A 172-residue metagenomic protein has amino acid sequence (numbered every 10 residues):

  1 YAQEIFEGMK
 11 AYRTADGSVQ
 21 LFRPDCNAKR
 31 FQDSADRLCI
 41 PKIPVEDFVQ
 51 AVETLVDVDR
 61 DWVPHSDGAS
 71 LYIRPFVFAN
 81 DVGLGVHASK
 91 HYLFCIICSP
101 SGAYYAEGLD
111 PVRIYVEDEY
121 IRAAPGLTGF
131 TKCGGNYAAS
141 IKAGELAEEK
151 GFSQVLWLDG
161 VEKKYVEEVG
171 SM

Functional and structural regions predicted by a protein language model:
Y1-L55, F76, G83-M172: Helix-start/capping segments and mature chain N-termini
D61-S66, V86-A88: Short, charge-rich binding segments
P64-F78: Extended, Lys/Arg-enriched charged tracts that mediate electrostatic binding to polyanionic substrates
